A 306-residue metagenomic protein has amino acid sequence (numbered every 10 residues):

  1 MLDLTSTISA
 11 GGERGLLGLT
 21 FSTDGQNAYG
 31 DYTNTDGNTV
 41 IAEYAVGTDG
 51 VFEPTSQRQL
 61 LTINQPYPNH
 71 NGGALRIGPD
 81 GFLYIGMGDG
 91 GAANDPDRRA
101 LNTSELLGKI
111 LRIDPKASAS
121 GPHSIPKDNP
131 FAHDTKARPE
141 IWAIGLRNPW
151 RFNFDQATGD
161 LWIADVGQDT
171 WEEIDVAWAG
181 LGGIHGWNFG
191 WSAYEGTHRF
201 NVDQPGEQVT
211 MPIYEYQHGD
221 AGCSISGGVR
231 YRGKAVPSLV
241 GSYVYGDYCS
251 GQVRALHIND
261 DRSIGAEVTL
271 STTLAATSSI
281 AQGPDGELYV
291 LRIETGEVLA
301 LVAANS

Functional and structural regions predicted by a protein language model:
M1-A10, Y44-P66, T103-N148, T158 (+2 more regions): Blade-edge beta-strand/turn elements of extracellular beta-propeller and related beta-sheet repeat scaffolds
M1-N94, R151-W171, A221-D260, G283-N305: Acidic, Gly/Ser/Thr-rich repeat motifs that build Ca2+-stabilized beta-propeller blades
L75, I110, I174: Conserved hydrophobic/aromatic pocket- or pore-lining residues that grip, position, or stack substrates in active sites
P96-T103: Short turn/helix-capping motifs enriched in Asx and small/polar residues
A117-A119, E172, A179-E207: Mobile, glycine-enriched helix-loop/loop "lid" segments at the mouths of ligand-binding/catalytic clefts that gate
V166, A177-A179: Short, flexible boundary segments at extreme N-termini or domain junctions of P-loop NTPases and their
A276-S279: Repeated scaffold domains used in trafficking and secretory/extracellular systems, primarily beta-propellers
